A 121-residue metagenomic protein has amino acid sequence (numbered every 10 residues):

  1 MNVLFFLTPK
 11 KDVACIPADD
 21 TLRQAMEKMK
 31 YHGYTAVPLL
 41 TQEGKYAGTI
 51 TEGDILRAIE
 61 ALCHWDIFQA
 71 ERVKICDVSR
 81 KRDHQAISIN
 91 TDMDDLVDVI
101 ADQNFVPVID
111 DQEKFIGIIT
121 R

Functional and structural regions predicted by a protein language model:
M1-D12, T51-Q103, T120-R121: Tandem CBS (Bateman) regulatory domains
C15-Y34, L39-T41, Q85-Q103, I109-D111: The conserved cystathionine-beta-synthase
Q42, R57, E113: Residue-level "edge-of-site" marker
K45-G48, I116-G117: Glycine-rich phosphate/pyrophosphate-binding loop shared by adenosine-nucleotide-utilizing enzymes
V108-T120: Terminal recognition/anchoring or ligand-binding modules at protein termini
